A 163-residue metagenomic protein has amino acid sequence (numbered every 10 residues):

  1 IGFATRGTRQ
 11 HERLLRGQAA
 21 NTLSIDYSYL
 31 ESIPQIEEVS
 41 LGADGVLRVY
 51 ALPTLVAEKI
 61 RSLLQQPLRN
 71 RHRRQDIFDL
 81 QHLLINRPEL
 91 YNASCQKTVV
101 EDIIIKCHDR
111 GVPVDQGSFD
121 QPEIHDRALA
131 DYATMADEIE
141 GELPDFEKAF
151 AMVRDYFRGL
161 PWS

Functional and structural regions predicted by a protein language model:
I1-S163: Structured mid-to-C-terminal alpha-helical surface segments
